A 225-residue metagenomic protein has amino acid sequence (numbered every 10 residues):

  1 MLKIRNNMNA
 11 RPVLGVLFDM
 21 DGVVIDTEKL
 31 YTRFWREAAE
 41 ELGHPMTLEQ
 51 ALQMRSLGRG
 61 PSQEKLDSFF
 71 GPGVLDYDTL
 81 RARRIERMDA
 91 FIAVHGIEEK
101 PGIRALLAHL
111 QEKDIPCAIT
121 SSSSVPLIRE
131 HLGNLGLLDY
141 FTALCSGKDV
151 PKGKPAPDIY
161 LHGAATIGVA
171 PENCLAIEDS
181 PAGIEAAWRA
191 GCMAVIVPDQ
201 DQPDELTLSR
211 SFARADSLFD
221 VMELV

Functional and structural regions predicted by a protein language model:
L2-L14, A108-Q111, S124-V225: Asp-based, Mg2+/Mn2+-dependent phosphohydrolase catalytic module
I4, N9-R104, H109-K113: N-terminal helical cap/lid subdomain that shapes the substrate entry/recognition surface in HAD-like hydrolases
V24, E99, C117-T120, K152 (+1 more regions): Conserved SAM-binding loop
I25, D89-F91, P116-A118, G147-D149 (+1 more regions): N-terminal start-of-chain detector that recognizes signal peptides and the immediate post-cleavage beginning
T27, T120, S217: Replace "coordinates the UDP/GDP/TDP-sugar" with "coordinates nucleotide-activated sugar donors
T47, Q63, L75-D78, G96 (+6 more regions): Short linear functional motifs in flexible/disordered or boundary regions
S68-T79, I97-L106, A118-L127, G168 (+1 more regions): Short, Lys/Arg-enriched charge-dense amphipathic segments
